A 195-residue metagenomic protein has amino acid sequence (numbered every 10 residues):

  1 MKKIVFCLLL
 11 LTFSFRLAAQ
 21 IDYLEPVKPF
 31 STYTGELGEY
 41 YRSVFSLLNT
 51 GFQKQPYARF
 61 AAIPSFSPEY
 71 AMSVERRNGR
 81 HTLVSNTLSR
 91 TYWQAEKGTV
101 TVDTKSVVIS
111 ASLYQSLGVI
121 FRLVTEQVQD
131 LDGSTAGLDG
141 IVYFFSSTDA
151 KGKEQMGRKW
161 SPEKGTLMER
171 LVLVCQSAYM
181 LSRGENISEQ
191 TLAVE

Functional and structural regions predicted by a protein language model:
I4-F13: Sec-dependent N-terminal signal peptides
F15-A19: Sec/Tat signal peptide C-region and signal peptidase I cleavage site
Q20-E195: Function-determining sites in protein domains
